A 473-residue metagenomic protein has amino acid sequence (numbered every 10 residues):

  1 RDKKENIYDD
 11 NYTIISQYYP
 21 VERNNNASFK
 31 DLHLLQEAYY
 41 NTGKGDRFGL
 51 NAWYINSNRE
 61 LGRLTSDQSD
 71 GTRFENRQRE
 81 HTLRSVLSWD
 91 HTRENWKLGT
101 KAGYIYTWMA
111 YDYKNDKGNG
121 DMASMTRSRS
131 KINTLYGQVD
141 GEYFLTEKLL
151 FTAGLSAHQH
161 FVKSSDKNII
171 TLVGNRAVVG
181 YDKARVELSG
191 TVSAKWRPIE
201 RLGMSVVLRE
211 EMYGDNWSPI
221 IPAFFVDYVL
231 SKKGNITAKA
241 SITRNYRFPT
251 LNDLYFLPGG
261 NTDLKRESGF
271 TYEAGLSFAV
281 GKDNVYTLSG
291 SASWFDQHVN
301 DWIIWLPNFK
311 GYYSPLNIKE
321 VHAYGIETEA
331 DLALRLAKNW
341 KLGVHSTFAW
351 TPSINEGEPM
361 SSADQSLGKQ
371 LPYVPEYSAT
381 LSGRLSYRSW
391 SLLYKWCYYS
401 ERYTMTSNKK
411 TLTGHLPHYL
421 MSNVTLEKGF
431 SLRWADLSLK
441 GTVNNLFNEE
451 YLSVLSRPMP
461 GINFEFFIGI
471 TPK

Functional and structural regions predicted by a protein language model:
R1, Y54-N58, R93, Y104-A110 (+12 more regions): Transmembrane beta-strands of outer-membrane beta-barrel pores
D2-D10, V21-H33, Y39-L98, Y106-I132: Flexible loop and strand-edge segments within Gram-negative outer membrane beta-barrel domains
D2-K4, N300, V344, Y398-S407 (+2 more regions): C-terminal beta-signal and adjacent terminal beta-strands/loops of Gram-negative outer-membrane beta-barrel proteins
N41-G45, T92-W96, F144-K148, R197-G203 (+11 more regions): Outer-membrane beta-barrel channels and translocator barrels
R77-V86, H91-T92, Y104, D112-S205 (+2 more regions): Outer-membrane beta-barrel transmembrane domain signature of Gram-negative proteins, especially the mid-to-C-terminal
N95-Y113, S231, T237-K239, R266-Y324 (+3 more regions): Membrane-embedded beta-barrel scaffold of Gram-negative outer-membrane proteins
T146-T152, S156-V162, L172-Q297: Structural signature of Gram-negative outer-membrane beta-barrels, strongest in the C-terminal barrel of TonB-dependent
R197-R201, S293-H298, N317-T406: Gram-negative outer-membrane beta-barrel transporters
